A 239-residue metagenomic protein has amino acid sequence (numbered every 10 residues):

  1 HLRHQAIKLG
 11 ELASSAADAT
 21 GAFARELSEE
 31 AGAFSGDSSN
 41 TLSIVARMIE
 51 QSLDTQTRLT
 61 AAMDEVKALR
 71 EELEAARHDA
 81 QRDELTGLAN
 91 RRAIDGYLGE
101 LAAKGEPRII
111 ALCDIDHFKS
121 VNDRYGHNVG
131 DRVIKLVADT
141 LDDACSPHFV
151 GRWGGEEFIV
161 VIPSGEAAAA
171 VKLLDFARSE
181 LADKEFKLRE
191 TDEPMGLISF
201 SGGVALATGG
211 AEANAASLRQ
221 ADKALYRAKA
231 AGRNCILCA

Functional and structural regions predicted by a protein language model:
A16, F23-E84, R91-I109, D142: Signal-transducing coiled-coil linker helices
H78-G96, C113-H127, K135: Conserved nucleotide-binding and Mg2+-coordinating catalytic segments in signaling enzymes
V129-F149, E157, L181: Active-site-proximal alpha-helical element of nucleotidyl cyclase-like catalytic domains and analogous helices
A138-D139, A169-E190, D222: Alpha-helical scaffold within the catalytic cores of cyclic-nucleotide enzymes
V150-R152, V161: A short pre-motif secondary-structure segment
R152, L181-F200: Catalytic core regions of nucleotide second-messenger enzymes
V161-A170, R189-E193, F200-S217: Catalytic strand-loop-helix junctions within cyclic-nucleotide turnover domains
V171, D175, A205-C238: Catalytic-core segments of nucleotide cyclases and related cyclic-nucleotide turnover enzymes
